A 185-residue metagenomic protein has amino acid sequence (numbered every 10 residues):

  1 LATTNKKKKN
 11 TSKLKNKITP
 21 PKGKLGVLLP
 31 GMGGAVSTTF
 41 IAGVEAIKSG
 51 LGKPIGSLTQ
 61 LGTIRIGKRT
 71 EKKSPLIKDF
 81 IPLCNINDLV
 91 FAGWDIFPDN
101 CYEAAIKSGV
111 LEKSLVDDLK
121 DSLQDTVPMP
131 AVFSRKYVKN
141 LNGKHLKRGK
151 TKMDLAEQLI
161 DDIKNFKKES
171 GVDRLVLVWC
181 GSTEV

Functional and structural regions predicted by a protein language model:
L1-T3, L28: Non-catalytic terminal accessory/regulatory regions of metabolic enzymes
T3-K13: Short Lys/Arg-rich cationic patches that frequently serve as NLS/NoLS or arginine-rich RNA/DNA-binding motifs
S12-V185: Metallocofactor- and cofactor-centric catalytic cores in central/energy metabolism, strongly enriched
